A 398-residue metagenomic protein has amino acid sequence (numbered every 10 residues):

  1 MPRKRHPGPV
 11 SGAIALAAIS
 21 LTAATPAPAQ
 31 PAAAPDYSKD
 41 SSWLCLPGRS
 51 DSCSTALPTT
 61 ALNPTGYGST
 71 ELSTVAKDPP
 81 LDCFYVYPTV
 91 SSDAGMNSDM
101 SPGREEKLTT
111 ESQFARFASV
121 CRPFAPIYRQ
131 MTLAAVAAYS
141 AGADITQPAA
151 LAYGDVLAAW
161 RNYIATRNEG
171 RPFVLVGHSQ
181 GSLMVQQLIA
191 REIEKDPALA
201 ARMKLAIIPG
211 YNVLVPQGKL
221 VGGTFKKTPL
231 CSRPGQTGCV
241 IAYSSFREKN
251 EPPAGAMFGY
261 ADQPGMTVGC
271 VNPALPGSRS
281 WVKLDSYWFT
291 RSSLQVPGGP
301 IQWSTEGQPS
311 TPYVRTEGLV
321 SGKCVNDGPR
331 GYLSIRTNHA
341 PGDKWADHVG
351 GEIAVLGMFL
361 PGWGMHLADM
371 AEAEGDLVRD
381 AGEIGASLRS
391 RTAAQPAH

Functional and structural regions predicted by a protein language model:
P2-I14: Bacterial N-terminal signal peptides that target proteins for export
G12-A23: Bacterial N-terminal signal peptides
A23-P31: Boundary at the C-terminal end of the N-terminal hydrophobic targeting segment
Q30-G68: N-terminal module-boundary/linker segments of secreted carbohydrate-active enzymes
S41-R49, V75-P79, Y85-P172, I335-A397: Active-site catalytic motif of lipid deacylating hydrolases and related acyltransferases
V86-T89, I127-M131, H178-S179, I208-N212 (+1 more regions): Active-site-proximal beta-strand/loop segments in catalytic clefts of secreted hydrolases
A150-G170, A190-L356, A368, G382 (+2 more regions): Surface cap/lid and interfacial helix-loop subdomains adjacent to catalytic sites that gate substrate access
G177, G181, V185: Gly/Ala-rich beta-loop-alpha elbow adjacent to hydrolase catalytic centers
